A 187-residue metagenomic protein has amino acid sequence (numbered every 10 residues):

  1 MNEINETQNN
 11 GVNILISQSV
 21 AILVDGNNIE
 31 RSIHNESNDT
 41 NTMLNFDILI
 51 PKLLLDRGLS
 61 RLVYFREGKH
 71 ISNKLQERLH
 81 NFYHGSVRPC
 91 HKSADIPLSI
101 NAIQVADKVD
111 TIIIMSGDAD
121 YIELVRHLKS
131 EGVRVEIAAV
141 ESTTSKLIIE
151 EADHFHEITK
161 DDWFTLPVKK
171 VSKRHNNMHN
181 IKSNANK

Functional and structural regions predicted by a protein language model:
M1-V12, N177-K187: Glycine- and charge-rich intrinsically disordered segments
N2-A94, Q104-D107, R134: Domain-level signal for Mg2+-assisted phosphodiester chemistry and nucleotide/NA-binding surfaces in nucleic-acid
G68-N186: Nuclease catalytic cores that cleave nucleic-acid phosphodiester bonds, predominantly acidic two-metal-ion
